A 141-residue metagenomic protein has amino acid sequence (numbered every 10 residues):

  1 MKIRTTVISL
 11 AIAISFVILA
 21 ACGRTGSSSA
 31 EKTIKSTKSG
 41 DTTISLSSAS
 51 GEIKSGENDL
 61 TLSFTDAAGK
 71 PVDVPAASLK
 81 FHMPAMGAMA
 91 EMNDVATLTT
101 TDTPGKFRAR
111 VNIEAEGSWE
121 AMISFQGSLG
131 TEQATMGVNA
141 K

Functional and structural regions predicted by a protein language model:
M1-A11: Bacterial N-terminal signal peptides that target proteins for export
T5, F16, A30-K32: Membrane engagement elements in two modes
V17-A21: C-terminal motif of bacterial Sec signal peptides marking the signal peptidase cleavage site
G23-E120, S124-K141: Contiguous segments within soluble domain cores/interaction surfaces
